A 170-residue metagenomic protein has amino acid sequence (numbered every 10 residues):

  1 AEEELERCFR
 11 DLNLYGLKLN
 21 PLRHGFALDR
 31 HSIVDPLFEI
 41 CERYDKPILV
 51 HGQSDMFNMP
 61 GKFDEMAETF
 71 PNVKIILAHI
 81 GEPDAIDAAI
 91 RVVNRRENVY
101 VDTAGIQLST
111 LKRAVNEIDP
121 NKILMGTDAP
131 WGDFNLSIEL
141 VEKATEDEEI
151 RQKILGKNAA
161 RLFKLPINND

Functional and structural regions predicted by a protein language model:
A1-F9, L28-V34, D55-F70, A85-V93 (+1 more regions): Distinct, well-ordered alpha-helical segments
A1-I48, N169: Active-site gating/metal-coordination segments in enzymes
C8, L17, C41, H79 (+4 more regions): Conserved, mostly hydrophobic/aromatic
D11-Y15, Y44-K46, P71-K74, R95-V99 (+1 more regions): Short, well-ordered coil/turn segments that N-cap beta-strands
N20-L22, H51-D55, I80-P83, A104-I106 (+1 more regions): Active-site beta-loop-alpha junctions enriched in small/polar residues
H79, T103, I118-N135: Short acidic/histidine-rich active-site segments
Y100-T110: His/Asp/Glu-enriched short active-site or ligand-binding loop at hydrolase and phosphoryl-transfer sites
P120-K122, N135-D170: Mid-to-C-terminal alpha-helical segments outside catalytic/metal-binding sites
